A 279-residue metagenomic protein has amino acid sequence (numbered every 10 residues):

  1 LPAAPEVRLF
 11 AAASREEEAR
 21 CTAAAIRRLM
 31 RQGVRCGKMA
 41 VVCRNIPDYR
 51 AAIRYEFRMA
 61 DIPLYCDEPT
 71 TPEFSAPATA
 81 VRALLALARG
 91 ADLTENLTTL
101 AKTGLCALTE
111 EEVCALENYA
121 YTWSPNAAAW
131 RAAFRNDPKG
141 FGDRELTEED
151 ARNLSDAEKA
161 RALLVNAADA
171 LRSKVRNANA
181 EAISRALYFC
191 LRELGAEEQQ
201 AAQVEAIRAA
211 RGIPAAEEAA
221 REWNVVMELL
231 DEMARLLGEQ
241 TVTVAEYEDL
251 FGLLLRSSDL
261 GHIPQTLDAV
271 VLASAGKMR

Functional and structural regions predicted by a protein language model:
L1-R279: Polyanion-engaging groove/track-forming segments
